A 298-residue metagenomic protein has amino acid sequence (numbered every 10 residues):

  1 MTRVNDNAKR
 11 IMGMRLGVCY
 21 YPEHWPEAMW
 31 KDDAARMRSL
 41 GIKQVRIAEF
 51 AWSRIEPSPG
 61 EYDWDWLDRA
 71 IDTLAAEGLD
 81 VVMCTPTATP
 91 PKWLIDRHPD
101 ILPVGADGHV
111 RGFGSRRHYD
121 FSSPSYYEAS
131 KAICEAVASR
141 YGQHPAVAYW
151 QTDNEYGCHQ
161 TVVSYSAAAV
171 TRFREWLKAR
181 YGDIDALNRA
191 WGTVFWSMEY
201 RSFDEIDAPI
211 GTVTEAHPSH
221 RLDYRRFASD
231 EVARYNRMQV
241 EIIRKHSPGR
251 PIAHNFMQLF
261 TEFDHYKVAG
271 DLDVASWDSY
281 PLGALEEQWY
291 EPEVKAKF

Functional and structural regions predicted by a protein language model:
M1, N7-R10, A35, V81-M83 (+4 more regions): Low-complexity, Gly/Pro
T2-N5, A28-A35, W66-R69, V137 (+2 more regions): Alpha-helical scaffolding within the catalytic cores of extracellular/periplasmic polymer-degrading hydrolases
N5-I11, A34-G41, I71-A76, S139-P145 (+2 more regions): Acidic (Asp/Glu)-rich catalytic clusters
N7-M29: Boundary/entry segment of secreted carbohydrate-active catalytic domains
M14-V18, V45-I47, V81-C84, A148-T152 (+2 more regions): Hydrophobic faces of well-ordered beta-strands that scaffold small-molecule active sites in alpha/beta enzyme cores
Y21-E23, A48-A51, C84-W93, A148-G157 (+1 more regions): Short, solvent-exposed turn/loop segments enriched in Gly/Ser/Thr/Pro and often Arg
K31-S39, K43-G112, C134-A138, Y235-H246: Aromatic-lined substrate-binding rim segments of carbohydrate-active enzymes
D107-A296: Polysaccharide-binding and catalytic clefts of secreted carbohydrate-active enzymes
